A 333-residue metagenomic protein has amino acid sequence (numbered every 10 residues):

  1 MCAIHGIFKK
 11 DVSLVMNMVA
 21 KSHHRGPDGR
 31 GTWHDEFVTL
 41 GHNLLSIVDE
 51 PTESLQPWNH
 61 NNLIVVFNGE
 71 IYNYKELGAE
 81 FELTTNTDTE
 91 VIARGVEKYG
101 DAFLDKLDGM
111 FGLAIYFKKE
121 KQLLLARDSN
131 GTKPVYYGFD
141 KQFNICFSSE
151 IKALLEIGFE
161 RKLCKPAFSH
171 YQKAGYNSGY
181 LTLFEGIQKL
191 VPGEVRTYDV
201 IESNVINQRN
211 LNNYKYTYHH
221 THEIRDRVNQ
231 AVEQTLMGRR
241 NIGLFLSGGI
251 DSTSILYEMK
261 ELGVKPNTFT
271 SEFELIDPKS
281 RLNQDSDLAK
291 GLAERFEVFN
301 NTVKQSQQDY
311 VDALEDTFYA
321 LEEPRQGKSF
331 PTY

Functional and structural regions predicted by a protein language model:
M1-E322: Cysteine-centered catalytic environments shared across enzyme families
R325-Q326: Long, Lys/Arg- and hydrophobic-enriched amphipathic alpha-helices
S329-Y333: Adenylate-forming
